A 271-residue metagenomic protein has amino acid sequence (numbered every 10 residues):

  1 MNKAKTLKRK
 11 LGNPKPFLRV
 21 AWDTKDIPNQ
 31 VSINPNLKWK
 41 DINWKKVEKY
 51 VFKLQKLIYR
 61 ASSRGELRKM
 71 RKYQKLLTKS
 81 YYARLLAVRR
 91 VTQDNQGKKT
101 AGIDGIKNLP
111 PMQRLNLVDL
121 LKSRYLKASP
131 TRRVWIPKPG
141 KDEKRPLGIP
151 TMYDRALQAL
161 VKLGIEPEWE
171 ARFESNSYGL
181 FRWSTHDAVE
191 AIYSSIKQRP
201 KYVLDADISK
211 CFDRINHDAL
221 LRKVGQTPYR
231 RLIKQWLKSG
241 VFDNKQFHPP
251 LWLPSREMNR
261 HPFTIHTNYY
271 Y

Functional and structural regions predicted by a protein language model:
M1-K45, K49: Intrinsically disordered, low-complexity and often Lys/Arg-enriched segments
N13-D23, R145-F173, F242-D243: Glycine/proline-rich, flexible active-site/cofactor-binding loop segments that harbor closely spaced acidic
L37-G97, L163-G179: Charged boundary/loop elements
M70-P139: Phosphate/adenylate-binding "loop-and-lid" substructures adjacent to NTP/NAD/dNTP-binding pockets in NTP-dependent
K98, I103-Q113, A128, P137-P150 (+2 more regions): Catalytic phosphate-handling regions of large nucleic-acid enzymes and associated NTPases
I103, L163, A206-I208: Residues immediately flanking
V118-E143, M152, A156-G164, Y193-Q198 (+1 more regions): Reverse-transcriptase-like RNA-dependent polymerase core
R124, R172-N176, L180-W183, D187-Y271: Conserved polymerase palm-domain catalytic core
